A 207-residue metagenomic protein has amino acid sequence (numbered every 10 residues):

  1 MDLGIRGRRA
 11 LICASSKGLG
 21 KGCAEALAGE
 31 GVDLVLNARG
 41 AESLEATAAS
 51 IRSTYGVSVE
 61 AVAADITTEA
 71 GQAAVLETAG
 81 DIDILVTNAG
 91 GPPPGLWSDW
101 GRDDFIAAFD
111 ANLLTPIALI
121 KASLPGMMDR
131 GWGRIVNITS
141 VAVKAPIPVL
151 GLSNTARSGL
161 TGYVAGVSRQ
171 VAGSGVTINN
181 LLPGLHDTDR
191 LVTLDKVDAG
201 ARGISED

Functional and structural regions predicted by a protein language model:
R9, A14-G18: Conserved glycine-rich cofactor-binding loop
E30-T47: Conserved glycine-rich Rossmann-like NAD(P)H-binding loop of the short-chain dehydrogenase/reductase
Q72, L96-S98, D104-F109, I135 (+1 more regions): Substrate-binding pocket helix/loop in short-chain dehydrogenase/reductase
G91-I106, D129, V149-L152: Conserved mid-core segment of classical short-chain dehydrogenase/reductases
I120, A156-R157: Active-site helix of classical SDR
P125, R169-Q170: Alpha-helical segment proximal to the catalytic Tyr-Lys
S140: Residue(s) in the substrate-gating loop at a strand-loop-helix junction that position the organic substrate next
